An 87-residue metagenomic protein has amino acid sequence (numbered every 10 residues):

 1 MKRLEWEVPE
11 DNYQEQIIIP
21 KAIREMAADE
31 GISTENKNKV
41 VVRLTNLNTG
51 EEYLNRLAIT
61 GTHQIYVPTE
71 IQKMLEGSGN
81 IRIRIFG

Functional and structural regions predicted by a protein language model:
M1, N36-N38, Q72: Generic cytosolic/nucleocytoplasmic N-terminal low-complexity/intrinsically disordered segments
M1-D11, L54: Short amphipathic
R3, R24, R43, R56 (+1 more regions): Arginine residue identity/basic-tract feature
P9, P20, S33-N36, N46-G50 (+1 more regions): Serine/threonine-rich low-complexity intrinsically disordered regions
N12-G31, T60-E76: Short beta-strand-centered segments at strand-helix junctions
A28-N48, E76-G87: A short beta-strand-loop micro-motif that forms or neighbors metal/cofactor- and ligand-binding patches at active-site
T34, Y53, G61-Q64, N80-R82: Polar low-complexity intrinsically disordered regions enriched in Ser/Thr and small residues
R43-L57, G61: Acidic, low-complexity, intrinsically disordered interaction modules
